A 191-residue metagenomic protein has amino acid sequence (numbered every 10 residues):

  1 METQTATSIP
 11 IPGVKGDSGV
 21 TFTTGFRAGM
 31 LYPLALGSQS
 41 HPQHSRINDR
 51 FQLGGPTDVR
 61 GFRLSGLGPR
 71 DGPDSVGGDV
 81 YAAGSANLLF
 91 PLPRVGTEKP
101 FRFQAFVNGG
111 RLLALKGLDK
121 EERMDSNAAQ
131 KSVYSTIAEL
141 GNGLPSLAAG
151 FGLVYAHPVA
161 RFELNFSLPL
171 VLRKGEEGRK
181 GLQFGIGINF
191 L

Functional and structural regions predicted by a protein language model:
M1-A138, F184-G187: C-terminal outer-membrane beta-barrel translocator/porin domains of Gram-negative envelope proteins and their
S18, G143-P145, E176-G178: A generic structural micro-feature
D79-Y81, S146, R179: Membrane-spanning beta-strands of outer-membrane beta-barrel proteins
M124-L170: C-terminal structured "cap/appendage" subdomains that terminate the fold
L153-F162, R179-L191: Outer-membrane beta-barrel "beta-signal"
P169-G181: Solvent-exposed loop/turn segments connecting transmembrane beta-strands in outer-membrane beta-barrel proteins
